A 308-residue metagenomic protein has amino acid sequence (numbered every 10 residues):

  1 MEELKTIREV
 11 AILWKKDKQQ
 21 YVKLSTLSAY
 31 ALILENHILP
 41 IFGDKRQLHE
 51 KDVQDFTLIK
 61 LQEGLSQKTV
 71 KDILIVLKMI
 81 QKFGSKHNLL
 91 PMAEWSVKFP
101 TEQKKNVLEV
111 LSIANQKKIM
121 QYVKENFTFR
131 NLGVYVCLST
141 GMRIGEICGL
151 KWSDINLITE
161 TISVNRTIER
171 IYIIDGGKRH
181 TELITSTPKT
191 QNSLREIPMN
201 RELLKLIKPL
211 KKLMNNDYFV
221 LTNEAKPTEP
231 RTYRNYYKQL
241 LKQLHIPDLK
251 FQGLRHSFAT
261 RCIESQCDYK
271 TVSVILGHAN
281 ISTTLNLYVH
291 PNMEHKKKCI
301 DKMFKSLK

Functional and structural regions predicted by a protein language model:
E3, R8, K15-F83, L89 (+3 more regions): N-terminal core-binding DNA-recognition domain of tyrosine site-specific recombinases/integrases
H37-F42, L77-S85, I207-K211, C262 (+3 more regions): Hydrophobic recognition helices of helix-based DNA-binding modules
F56, Y122, I174-G177, N286 (+1 more regions): DNA/chromatin major-groove-contacting recognition/catalytic segments
K71, K86, L90-P91, S96-I144 (+4 more regions): Basic, Lys/Arg- and aromatic-enriched nucleic-acid-binding interface segment
G84-E94, R166-I174, P209-N215: Proline-centered turn/helix-capping motifs that create local helix->coil transitions or kinks
Q121-R130, T140, I197, K212-F219 (+3 more regions): Short, basic (Lys/Arg/His-rich) helix/loop patches that form interaction surfaces in the mid-to-C-terminal regions
L150-P209: Conserved tyrosine-mediated DNA breakage-rejoining catalytic core shared by Y-recombinases
T159-V164, V220, R261, S273-P291 (+1 more regions): Short functional hotspots where side chains directly engage DNA or cofactors
